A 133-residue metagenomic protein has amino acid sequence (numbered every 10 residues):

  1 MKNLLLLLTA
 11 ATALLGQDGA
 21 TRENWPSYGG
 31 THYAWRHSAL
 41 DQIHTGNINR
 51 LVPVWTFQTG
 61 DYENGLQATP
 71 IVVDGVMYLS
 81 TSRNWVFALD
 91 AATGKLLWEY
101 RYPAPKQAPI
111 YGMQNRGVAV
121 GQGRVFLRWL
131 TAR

Functional and structural regions predicted by a protein language model:
M1-L7: Sec-dependent signal peptide recognition, specifically the positively charged N-region followed immediately by
L8-G16: Hydrophobic h-region of N-terminal signal peptides that target proteins for export in Gram-negative bacteria
D18-D61, K95-Q107: Aromatic (tryptophan-biased) beta-strands that constitute blades/sheets of beta-rich domains
T21-E23, D74-V76, Q122-G123: Short coil/turn segments that connect the beta-strands within blades of beta-propeller domains
F57-I71, E99-Q122: Extracytoplasmic beta-rich repeat domains
